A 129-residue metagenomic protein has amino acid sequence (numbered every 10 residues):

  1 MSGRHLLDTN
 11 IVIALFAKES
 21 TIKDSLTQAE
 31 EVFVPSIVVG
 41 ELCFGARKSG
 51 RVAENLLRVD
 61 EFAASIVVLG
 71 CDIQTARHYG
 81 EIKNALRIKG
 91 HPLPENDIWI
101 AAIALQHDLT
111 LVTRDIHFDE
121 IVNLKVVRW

Functional and structural regions predicted by a protein language model:
M1-V34, V38, F44-E61: Short, well-structured N-terminal submotif of metal-dependent ribonuclease cores
S2-R4, A101, L105-W129: Acidic, PIN/NYN-like endoribonuclease modules and their adjacent C-terminal/linker elements
I11-V12, T75, W99-I100, H117-F118: Alpha-helix capping/helix-boundary segments
R58, S65, H78, H117-E120: Residue-level recognition of specific faces of alpha-helices
V67-I88: Acidic catalytic patch
E95-N96: Acidic donor-binding loop at a coil-to-helix junction in glycosyltransferase catalytic cores that engages
